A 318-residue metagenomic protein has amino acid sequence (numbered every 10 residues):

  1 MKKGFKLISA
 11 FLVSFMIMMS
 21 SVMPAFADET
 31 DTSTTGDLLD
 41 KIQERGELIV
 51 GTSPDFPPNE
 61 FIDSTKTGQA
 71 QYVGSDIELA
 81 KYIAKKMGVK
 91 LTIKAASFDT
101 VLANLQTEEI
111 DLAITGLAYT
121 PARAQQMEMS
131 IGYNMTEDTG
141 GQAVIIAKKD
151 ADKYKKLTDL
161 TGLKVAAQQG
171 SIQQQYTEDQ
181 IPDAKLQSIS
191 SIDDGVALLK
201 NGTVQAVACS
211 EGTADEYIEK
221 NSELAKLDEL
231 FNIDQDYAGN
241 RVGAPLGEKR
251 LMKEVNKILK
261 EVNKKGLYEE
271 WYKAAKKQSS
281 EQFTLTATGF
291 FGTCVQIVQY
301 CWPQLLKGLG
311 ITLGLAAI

Functional and structural regions predicted by a protein language model:
M19-S33: Sec-dependent signal peptide cleavage junction
E29-D37, E44, I172-I189, L230 (+1 more regions): Ligand-binding clefts/hinges and TM-proximal coupling segments of bilobed small-molecule sensing domains
E29-G116: Extracytoplasmic small-molecule ligand-binding "clamshell" domains of the periplasmic binding protein/Venus flytrap
I49-P57, Q69-K86, L117, T139-V196 (+1 more regions): Bilobed "Venus flytrap"/periplasmic-binding protein-like clamshell domains and structurally analogous long
P54, M135-I146, E211, D215-L259 (+1 more regions): Periplasmic-binding protein-like
I77, K81, K85, K90-D159 (+1 more regions): Acidic, polar ligand-binding/catalytic clefts
T100-A103, L117-Q126, Q175-D179, D193 (+1 more regions): A ligand-binding cleft/hinge motif common to bilobed small-molecule-binding domains
P303-I318: Transmembrane alpha-helix signature in integral membrane proteins
